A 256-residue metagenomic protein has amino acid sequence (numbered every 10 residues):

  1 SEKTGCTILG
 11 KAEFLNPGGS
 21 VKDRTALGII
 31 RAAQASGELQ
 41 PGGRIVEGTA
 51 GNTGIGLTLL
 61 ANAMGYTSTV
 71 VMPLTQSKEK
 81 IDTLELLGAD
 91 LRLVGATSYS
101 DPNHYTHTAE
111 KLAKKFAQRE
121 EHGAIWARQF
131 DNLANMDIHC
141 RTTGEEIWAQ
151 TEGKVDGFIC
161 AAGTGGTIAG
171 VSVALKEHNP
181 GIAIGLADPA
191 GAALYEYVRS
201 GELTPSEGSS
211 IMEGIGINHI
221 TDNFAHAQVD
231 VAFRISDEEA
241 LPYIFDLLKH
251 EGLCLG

Functional and structural regions predicted by a protein language model:
S1-G256: PLP-dependent amino-acid enzyme catalytic core
